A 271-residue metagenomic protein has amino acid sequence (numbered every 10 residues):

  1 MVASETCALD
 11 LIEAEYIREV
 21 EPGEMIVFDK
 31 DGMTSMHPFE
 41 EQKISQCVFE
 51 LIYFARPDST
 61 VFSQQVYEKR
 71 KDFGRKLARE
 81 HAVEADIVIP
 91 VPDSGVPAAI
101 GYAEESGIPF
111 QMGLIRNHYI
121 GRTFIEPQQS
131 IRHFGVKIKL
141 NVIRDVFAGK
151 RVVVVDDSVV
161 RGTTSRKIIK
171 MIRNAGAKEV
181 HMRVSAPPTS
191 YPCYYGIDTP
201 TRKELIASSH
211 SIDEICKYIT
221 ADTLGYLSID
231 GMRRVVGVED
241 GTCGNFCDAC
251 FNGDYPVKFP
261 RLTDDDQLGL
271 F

Functional and structural regions predicted by a protein language model:
M1-G95, A103-D145, E239-G244, A249-P256 (+1 more regions): N-terminal segments that mediate ammonia production and transfer in glutamine-dependent amidotransferase systems
I12-E19, K170-F271: PRPP-dependent phosphoribosyltransferase catalytic core
Y67-K71, V96, G162, L205 (+1 more regions): Electropositive phosphate-/nucleotide-binding environments in soluble metabolic enzymes
R75, I100, D213: Active-site phosphate/pyrophosphate- and oxyanion-stabilizing loops and adjacent acidic/basic residues in soluble
L77, Y102, D157-S158, V180: Hydrophobic, well-ordered secondary-structure elements that form the walls of internal hydrophobic environments
R79, I100, E104, K170 (+1 more regions): Short, well-ordered alpha-helices that flank and scaffold nucleotide-derived cofactor binding pockets
E84-D86, G149-R151, K178: Short coil/turn segments at beta-strand junctions that form active-site/ligand-binding loops
P109, N141-V153, S158, T163-M171: Conserved structured catalytic cores and adjacent interaction surfaces of nucleotide-binding/hydrolyzing enzymes
